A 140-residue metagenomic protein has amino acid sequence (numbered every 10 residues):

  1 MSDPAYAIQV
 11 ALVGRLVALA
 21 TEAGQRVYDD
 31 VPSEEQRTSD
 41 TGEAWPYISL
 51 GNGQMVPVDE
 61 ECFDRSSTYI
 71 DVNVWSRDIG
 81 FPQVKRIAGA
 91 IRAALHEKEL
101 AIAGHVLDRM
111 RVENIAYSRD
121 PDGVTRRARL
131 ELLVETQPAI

Functional and structural regions predicted by a protein language model:
M1-E60, K98, I102-A103: Small/polar-rich, solvent-exposed N-terminal microdomains that initiate assembly or binding
P4, I8, Q83, V124: Conserved acidic
A18, E22, A93-I140: Acidic-leaning, charged glycine-interspersed low-complexity segments
M55-V58, R77, Y117-S118: Short beta-turn/strand-loop junction motif enriched in small, turn-promoting residues
D59-R65, D120-T125: Short, solvent-exposed beta-strand/turn "edge" segments of beta-rich domains on protein surfaces
D64-D78, R126-Q137: Oligomerization/assembly interface segments of phage tail-like spikes and tubes
S76-E97: Mid-chain, well-packed structural core segment of small domains
